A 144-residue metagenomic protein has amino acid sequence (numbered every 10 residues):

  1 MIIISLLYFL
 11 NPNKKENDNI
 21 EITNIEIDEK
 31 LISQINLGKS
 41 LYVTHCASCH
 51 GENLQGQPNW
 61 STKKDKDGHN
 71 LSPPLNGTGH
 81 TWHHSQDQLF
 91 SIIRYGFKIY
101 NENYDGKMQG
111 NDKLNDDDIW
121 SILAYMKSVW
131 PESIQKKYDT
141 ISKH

Functional and structural regions predicted by a protein language model:
M1-F9: Hydrophobic membrane-insertion alpha-helices, especially the h-region of bacterial N-terminal signal peptides
N13-L41, K137: Electrostatic cytochrome c docking/interface patches
N19-I25, D65-P74: Short glycine/proline- and charge-enriched loop/turn segments that cap or connect secondary-structure elements
N36-A47, H84-S91, K113-D116, Y138-I141: Sequence context surrounding c-type heme c attachment/ligation sites in exported
K39-L71, R94-Y104, V129-Y138: Periplasmic/extracellular electron-transfer cofactor-ligation site, primarily the c-type cytochrome heme-c attachment
S48-G51, G77, G110: Disulfide-rich extracellular modules and peptides
H69-I92: Structured, soluble extracytoplasmic/luminal domains of envelope-associated proteins
P73-P74, I92-W120, M126, Y138-S142: Axial heme c-ligation environment in periplasmic c-type cytochrome domains
